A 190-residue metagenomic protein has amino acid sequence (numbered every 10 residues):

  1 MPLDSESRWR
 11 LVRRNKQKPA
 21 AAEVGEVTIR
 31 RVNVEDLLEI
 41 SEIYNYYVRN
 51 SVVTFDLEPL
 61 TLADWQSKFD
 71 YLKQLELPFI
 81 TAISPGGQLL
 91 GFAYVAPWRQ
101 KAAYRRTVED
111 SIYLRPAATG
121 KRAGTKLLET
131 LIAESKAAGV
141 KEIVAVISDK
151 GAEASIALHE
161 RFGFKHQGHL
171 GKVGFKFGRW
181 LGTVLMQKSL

Functional and structural regions predicted by a protein language model:
M1-E23: Short acidic N-proximal helix/loop "leader" segments that mark the beginning of a domain or an inter-domain linker
D4-W9, Y94-P97, V146-I147, E160 (+1 more regions): Conserved catalytic-core motifs of GNAT/GCN5-like acyltransferases
R8, V12-R14, P59-A117, L128-E129 (+2 more regions): Acetyl-CoA-dependent GNAT
T28-I40: A short beta-loop-alpha structural element at the N-terminal edge of CoA-dependent acyl/N-acetyltransferase catalytic
S41-K68: Conserved GNAT-fold acetyl-CoA-binding loop/helix
T119, A145-I156: Conserved beta-strand-loop-alpha-helix junction that forms the acyl-donor binding cleft
G120-S135, A157-R161: Conserved acetyl-CoA-binding loop-helix of GNAT-fold acetyltransferases
S135-I147: Conserved GNAT acetyl-CoA-binding A-motif
